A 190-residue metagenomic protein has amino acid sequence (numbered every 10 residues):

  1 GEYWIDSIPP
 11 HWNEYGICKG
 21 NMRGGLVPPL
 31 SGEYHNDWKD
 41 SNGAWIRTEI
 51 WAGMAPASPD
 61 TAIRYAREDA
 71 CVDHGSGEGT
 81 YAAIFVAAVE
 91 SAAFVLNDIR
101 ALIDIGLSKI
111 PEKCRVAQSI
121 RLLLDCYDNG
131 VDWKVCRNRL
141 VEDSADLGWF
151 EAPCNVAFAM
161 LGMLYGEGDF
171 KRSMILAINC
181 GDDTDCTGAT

Functional and structural regions predicted by a protein language model:
G1-P29: Well-ordered mid-protein domain cores that form the structural environment of catalytic cofactors
E2-S7, D40-A44, W149-F150: Short low-complexity stretches enriched in small and charged residues
P9-Y15, G77-T80, C114-S119, T187-A189: Short amphipathic alpha-helical segments at helix boundaries and their inter-helical linkers
C18-G24, L30-K39, T48-S58, E68-H74 (+1 more regions): Accessory "access/gating" subregions that flank catalytic or transport cores
A44, G79-A87, G181-T190: Alpha-helical transmembrane segments that form the membrane-embedded catalytic/substrate-binding core of multi-pass
